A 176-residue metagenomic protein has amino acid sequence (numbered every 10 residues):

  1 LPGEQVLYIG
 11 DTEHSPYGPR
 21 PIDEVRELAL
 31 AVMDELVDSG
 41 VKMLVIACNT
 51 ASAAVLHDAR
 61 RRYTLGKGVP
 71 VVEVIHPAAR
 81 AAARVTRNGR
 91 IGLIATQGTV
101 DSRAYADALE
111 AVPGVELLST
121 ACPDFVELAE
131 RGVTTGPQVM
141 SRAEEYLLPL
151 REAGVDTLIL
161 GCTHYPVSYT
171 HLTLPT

Functional and structural regions predicted by a protein language model:
L1-L172: Non-catalytic structural scaffold of enzyme domains
